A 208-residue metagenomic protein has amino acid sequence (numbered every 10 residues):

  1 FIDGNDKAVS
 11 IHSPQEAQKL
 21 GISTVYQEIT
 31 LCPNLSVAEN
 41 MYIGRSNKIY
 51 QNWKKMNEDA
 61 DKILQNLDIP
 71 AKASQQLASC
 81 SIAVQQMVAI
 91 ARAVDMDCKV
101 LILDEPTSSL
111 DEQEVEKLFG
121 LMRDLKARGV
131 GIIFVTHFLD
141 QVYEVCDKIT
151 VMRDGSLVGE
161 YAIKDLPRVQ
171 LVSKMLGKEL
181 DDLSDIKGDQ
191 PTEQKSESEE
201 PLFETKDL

Functional and structural regions predicted by a protein language model:
F1-L208: Glycine-rich phosphate-binding loops of nucleotide-dependent enzymes
